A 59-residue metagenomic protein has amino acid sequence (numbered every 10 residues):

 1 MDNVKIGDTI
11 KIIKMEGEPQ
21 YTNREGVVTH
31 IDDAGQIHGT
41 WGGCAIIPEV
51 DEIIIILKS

Functional and structural regions predicted by a protein language model:
N3-S59: Basic/aromatic-rich interaction segments and small domains that mediate binding to polyanionic partners
